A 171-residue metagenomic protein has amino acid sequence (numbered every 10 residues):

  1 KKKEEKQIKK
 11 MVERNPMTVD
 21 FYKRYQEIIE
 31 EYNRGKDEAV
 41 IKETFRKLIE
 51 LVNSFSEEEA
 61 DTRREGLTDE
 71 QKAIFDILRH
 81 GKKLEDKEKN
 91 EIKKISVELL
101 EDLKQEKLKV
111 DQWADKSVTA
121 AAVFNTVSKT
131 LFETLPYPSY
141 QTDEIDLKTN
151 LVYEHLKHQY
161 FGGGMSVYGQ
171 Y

Functional and structural regions predicted by a protein language model:
K1-Y171: Catalytic cores and motor modules of nucleic-acid processing enzymes
